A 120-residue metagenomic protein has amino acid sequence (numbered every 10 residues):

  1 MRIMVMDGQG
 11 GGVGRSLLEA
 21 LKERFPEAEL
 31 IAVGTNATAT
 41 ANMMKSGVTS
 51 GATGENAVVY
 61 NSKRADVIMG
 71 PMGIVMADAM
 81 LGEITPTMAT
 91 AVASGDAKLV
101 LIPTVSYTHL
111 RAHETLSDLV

Functional and structural regions predicted by a protein language model:
M1-M6, S117: N-terminal/domain-start segments enriched in small and hydrophobic, helix-friendly residues, covering either
M4-G34: Glycine-rich phosphate/diphosphate-binding loop of Rossmann-like nucleotide-binding domains
Q9-G11, G73-A77, L81, V105-Y107: Short glycine-rich anion-binding loops that position phosphate/pyrophosphate groups of nucleotides and phosphorylated
A28, S94-L99: A short helix->loop->beta-strand "cap" motif at the edges of active sites that frequently abuts
I31-A52: N-terminal beta-loop-helix "entrance" segment that forms/cooperates in small-molecule cofactor or anionic ligand
S50-M88: Glycine-rich phosphate-binding loop
A97-Y107: Mobile beta-alpha loop/short-helix "lid" or hinge segments that flank ligand
T108-T115: Conserved small/polar residues in nucleotide/adenosyl-binding loops
